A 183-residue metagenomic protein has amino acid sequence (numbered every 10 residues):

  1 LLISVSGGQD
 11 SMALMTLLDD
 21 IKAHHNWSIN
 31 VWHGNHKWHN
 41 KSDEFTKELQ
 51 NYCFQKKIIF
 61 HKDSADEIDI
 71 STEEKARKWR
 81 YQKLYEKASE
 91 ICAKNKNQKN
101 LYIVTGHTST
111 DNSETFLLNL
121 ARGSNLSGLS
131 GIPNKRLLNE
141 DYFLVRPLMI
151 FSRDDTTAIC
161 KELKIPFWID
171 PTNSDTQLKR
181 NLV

Functional and structural regions predicted by a protein language model:
L1-L182: Core alpha/beta nucleotide-donor-binding catalytic domains of modification enzymes
